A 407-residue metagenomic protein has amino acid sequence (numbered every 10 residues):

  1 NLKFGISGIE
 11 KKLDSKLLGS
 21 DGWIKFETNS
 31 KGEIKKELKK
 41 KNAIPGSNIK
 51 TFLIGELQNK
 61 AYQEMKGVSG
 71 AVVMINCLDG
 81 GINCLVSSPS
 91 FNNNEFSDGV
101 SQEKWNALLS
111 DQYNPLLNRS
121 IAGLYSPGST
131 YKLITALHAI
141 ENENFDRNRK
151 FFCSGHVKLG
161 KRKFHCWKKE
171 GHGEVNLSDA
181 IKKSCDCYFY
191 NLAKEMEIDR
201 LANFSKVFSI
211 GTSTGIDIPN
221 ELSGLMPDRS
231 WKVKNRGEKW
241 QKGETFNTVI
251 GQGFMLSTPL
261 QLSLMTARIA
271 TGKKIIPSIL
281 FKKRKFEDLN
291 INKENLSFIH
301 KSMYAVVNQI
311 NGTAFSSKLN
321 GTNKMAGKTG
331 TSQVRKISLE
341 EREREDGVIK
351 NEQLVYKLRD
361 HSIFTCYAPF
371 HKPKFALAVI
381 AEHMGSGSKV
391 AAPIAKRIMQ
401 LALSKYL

Functional and structural regions predicted by a protein language model:
K3-E27, S69-S97, L201: Carboxylate/His-rich catalytic cores and anion/metal-binding grooves
I6, L262, G387-Q400: Short, charged, low-complexity patches
I9-L13, I269, I394-A402: Short amphipathic C-terminal alpha-helix that caps PH/PH-like domains
D14, L18-D21, Y62, K66 (+2 more regions): Amphipathic, well-packed alpha-helical segments that form the structural scaffold of globular domains
T28-L38, L78-S129, I134-V379, M384: Beta-lactam-recognizing serine transpeptidase/beta-lactamase-like catalytic domain environment
K31-A71: Conserved, well-ordered alpha-helix/loop/beta-strand core segments that scaffold catalytic motifs
I54-Q58, S362, K396: Short, well-ordered alpha-helical scaffold segments within catalytic/effector domains
F286-N290, H300, I394-L407: Short, gly/Ser/Thr-rich active-site loops of penicillin-recognizing serine hydrolases
